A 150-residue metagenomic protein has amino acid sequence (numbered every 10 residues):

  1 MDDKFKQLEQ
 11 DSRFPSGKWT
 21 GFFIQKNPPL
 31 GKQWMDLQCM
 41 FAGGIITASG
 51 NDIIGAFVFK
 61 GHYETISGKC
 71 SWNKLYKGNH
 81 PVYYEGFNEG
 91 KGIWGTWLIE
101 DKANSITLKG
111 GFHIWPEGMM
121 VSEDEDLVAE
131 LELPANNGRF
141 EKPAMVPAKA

Functional and structural regions predicted by a protein language model:
D2-P143: Central antiparallel beta-sheet cores of small beta-barrel/beta-sandwich binding domains
A144-A150: Nucleic-acid-binding small beta-barrel platforms of the OB/S1 family and closely associated recruitment extensions
